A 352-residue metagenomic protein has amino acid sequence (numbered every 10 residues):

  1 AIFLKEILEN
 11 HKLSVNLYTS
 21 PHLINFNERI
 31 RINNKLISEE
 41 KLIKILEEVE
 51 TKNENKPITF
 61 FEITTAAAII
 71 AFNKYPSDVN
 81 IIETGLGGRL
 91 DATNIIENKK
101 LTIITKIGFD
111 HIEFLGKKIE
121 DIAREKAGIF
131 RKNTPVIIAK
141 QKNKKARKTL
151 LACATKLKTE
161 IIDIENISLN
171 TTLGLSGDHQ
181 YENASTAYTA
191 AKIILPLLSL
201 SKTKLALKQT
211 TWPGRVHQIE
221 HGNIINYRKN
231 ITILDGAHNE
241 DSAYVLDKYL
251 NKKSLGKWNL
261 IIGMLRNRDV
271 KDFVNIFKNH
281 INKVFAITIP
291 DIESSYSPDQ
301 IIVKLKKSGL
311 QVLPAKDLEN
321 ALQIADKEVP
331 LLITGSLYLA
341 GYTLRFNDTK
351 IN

Functional and structural regions predicted by a protein language model:
A1-I2: Glycine-rich phosphate-binding P-loop
I7-E97, L115, K144: ATP-dependent carboxylate-amine ligase catalytic core
Y18-P21, I137-Q141, C153-L169, S176-G177 (+6 more regions): Beta-strand->loop->alpha-helix junctions that form or flank phosphate-binding loops in nucleotide-handling enzymes
P21-E48, E113-F130, L151-A152, V270-I276 (+1 more regions): Active-site-proximal loop->helix
Y75-T84, L90-I103, I107-H111, D121 (+1 more regions): Nucleotide phosphate-binding/pyrophosphate-handling subdomain across enzymes that bind or process nucleotide phosphates
L86-L90, I96-K156, V270: Conserved catalytic-core segment of NTP-binding enzymes
K140-I162, K229-T232, E240, V274-P330: C-terminal helical cap/extension that packs against the catalytic core of soluble nucleotide-cofactor enzymes
N320-D348: A glycine-rich beta-strand to alpha-helix segment that forms a phosphate/ribose-binding loop at ligand/cofactor sites
